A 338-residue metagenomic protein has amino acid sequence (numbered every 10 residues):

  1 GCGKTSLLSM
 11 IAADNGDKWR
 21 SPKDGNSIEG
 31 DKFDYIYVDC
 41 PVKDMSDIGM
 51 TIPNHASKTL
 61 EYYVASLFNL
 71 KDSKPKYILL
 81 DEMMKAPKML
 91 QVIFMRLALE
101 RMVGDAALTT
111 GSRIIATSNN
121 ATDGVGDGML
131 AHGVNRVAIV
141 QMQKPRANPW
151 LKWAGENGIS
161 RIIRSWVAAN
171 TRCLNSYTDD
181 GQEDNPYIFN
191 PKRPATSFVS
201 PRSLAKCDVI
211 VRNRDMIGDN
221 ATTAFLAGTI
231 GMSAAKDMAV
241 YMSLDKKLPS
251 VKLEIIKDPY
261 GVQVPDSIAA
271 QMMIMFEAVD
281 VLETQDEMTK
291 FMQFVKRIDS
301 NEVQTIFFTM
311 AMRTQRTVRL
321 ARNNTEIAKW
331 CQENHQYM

Functional and structural regions predicted by a protein language model:
G1-A169: AAA+ P-loop NTPase catalytic core and its hallmark functional loops
G1-D14, K32-Y35, T289-M338: Non-catalytic accessory segments flanking P-loop/AAA+ NTPase cores
S6, S21, V64-N69, N148-L151 (+8 more regions): Serine/threonine-rich low-complexity intrinsically disordered regions
D17, E29, D34, E61 (+9 more regions): Glutamate identity and glutamate-enriched acidic tracts
Y35-Y37, Y62-Y63, Y77, Y177 (+5 more regions): Sequence-level detector for tyrosine residue identity
F94-A98, I274-M275, I306-F307, V318: Conserved short hydrophobic patches within well-ordered secondary structure
H132-N135, A147, C173, D179 (+2 more regions): Proteins with a high burden of low-complexity, intrinsically disordered sequence enriched in S/T/G/P/A and R, requiring
N157-T309, R313: Alpha-helical lid/collar subdomain of P-loop NTPases
